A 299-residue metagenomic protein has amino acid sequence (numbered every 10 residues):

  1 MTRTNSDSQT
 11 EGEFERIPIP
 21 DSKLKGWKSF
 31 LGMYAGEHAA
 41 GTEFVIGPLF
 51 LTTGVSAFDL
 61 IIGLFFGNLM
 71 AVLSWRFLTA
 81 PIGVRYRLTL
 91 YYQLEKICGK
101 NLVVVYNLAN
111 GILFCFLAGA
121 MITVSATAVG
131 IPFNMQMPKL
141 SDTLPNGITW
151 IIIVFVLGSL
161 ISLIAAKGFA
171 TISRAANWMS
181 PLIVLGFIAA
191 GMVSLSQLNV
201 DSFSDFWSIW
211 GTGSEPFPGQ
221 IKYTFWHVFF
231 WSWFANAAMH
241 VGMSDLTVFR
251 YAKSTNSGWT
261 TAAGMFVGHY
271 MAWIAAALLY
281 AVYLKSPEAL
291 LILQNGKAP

Functional and structural regions predicted by a protein language model:
M1-D59, F187, S194, F217-F230 (+1 more regions): Membrane-interface "cap" regions at the ends of multi-pass membrane proteins
K23-W27, K167-S180, H240-M271, E288-G296: Hydrophobic, small-residue-rich membrane helices and short re-entrant helix-turn-helix hairpins that build
Y34-E37, M135-K167, P181-G191, W226-D245: Transmembrane alpha-helical segments of multi-pass small-molecule transport proteins
L49-T79, L102-N107, G130, F266-G268: Extracellular loop-to-transmembrane helix junctions
L51-G54, A80-P81, I97, V105 (+4 more regions): Membrane-water interface regions at transmembrane-helix termini and the short interhelical loops of multi-pass membrane
L64-C98, N107-I122: Juxtamembrane transmembrane-helix boundary signature
V103-D142: Hydrophobic transmembrane alpha-helices that form the core helical bundles of multi-pass secondary transporters
A126-T127, I131, L182-E215, F230-W231 (+2 more regions): Hydrophobic alpha-helical segments and their helix-loop junctions in multi-pass secondary transporters
